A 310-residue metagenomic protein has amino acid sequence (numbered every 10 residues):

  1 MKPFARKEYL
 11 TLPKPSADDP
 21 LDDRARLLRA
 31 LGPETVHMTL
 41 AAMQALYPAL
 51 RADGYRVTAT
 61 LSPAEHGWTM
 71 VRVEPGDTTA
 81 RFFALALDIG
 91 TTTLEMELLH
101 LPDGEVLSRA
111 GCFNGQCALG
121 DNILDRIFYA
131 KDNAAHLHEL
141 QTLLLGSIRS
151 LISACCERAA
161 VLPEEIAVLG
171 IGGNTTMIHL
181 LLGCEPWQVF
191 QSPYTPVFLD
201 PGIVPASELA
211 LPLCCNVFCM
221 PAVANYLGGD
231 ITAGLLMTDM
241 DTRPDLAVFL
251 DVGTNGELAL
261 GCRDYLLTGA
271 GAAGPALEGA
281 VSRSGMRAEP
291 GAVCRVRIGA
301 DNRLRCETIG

Functional and structural regions predicted by a protein language model:
M1-A86, T91, L137-P163, A167-L169 (+1 more regions): Nucleotide/phosphate-binding catalytic cleft detector across ATP-hydrolyzing and phosphate-transferring enzymes
T11, G111-F113, A135: Generic structural detector for well-ordered beta-strands
V36, I127, A134-H136, N174 (+3 more regions): Short, structured coil/loop segments at alpha-helix boundaries
L87-T91, M96-L124, Q188-P201, A233 (+1 more regions): Glycine-rich phosphate-binding loop of actin/hexokinase-like ATP-binding domains
G115-R158, V281-G285, A292-R297: N-terminal phosphate-binding loop and adjacent alpha-helix
D125-A130, E208-L213, A300-R305: Short amphipathic alpha-helical segments, especially helix-boundary/capping motifs
